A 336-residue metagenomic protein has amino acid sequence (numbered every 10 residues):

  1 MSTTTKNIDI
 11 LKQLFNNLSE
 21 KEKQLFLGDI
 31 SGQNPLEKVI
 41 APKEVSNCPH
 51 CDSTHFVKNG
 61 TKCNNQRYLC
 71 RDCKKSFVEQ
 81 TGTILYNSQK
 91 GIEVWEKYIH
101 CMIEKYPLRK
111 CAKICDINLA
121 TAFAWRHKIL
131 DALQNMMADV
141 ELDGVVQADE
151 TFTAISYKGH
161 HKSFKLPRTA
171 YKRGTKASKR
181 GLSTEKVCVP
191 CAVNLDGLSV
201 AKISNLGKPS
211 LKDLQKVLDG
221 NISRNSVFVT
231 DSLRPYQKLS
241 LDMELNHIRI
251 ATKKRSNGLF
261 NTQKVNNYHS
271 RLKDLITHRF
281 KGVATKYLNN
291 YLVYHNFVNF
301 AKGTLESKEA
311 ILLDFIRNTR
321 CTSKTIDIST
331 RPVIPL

Functional and structural regions predicted by a protein language model:
M1-L336: Residue-level recognition of single "structural anchor" positions that define or cap local secondary structure
